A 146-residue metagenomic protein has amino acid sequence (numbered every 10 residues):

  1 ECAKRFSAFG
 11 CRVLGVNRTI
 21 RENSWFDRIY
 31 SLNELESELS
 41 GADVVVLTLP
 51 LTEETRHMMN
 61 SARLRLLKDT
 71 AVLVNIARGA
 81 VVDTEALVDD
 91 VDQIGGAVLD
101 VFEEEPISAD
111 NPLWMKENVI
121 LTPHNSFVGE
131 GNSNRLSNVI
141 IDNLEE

Functional and structural regions predicted by a protein language model:
E1, R78-G79, H124: Alpha-helical hinge/cap motifs
C2, F6, L67: Aromatic pocket-lining residues of Rossmann-like dinucleotide-binding sites
A3, C11-R12: Residues at the starts of beta-strands that form the adenosine-phosphate
F9, W25, M115-E117: Short, structured coil segments at secondary-structure junctions
V16: The conserved SAM/SAH-binding core of class I Rossmann-like methyltransferase domains, concentrating on the hydrophobic
T19-P112: Rossmann-like adenosine-cofactor binding region
E105-E146: C-terminal helix-to-coil terminal segments
